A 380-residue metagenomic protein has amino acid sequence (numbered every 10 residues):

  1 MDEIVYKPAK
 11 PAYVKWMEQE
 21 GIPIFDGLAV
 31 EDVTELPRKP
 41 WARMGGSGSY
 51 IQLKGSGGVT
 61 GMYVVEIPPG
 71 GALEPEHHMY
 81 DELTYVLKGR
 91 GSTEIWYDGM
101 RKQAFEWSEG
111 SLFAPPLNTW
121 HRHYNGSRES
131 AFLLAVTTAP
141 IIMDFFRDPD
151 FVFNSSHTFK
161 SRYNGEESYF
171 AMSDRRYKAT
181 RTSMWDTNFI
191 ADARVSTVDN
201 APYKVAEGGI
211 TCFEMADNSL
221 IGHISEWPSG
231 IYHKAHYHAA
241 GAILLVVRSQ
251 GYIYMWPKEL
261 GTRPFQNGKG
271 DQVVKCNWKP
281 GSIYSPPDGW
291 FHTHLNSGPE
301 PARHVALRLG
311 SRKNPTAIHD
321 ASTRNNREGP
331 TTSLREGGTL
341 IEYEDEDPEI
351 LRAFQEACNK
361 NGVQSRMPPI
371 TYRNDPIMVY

Functional and structural regions predicted by a protein language model:
M1-E20, F25, A242-L244, M255-Y380: C-terminal functional regions that serve as terminal interaction/effector modules
M1-G58, D148-H223, Y343-Y380: A short, N-terminal "cap"/entry segment at the start of jelly-roll beta-barrel domains of the cupin/DSBH fold
R43-Y50, G61-H78, I221-A239, Y254-L260 (+1 more regions): Conserved short histidine dyad/triad with adjacent acidic residue
I51-K54, A72-H78, A104-F105, Y124-N125 (+5 more regions): Short histidine-centered beta-strand/loop micro-motifs that create catalytic or ligand/metal-coordination sites
P68-G70, F105-R128, V136-A139, K275-G298 (+1 more regions): Conserved metal-binding segment of the jelly-roll/cupin
A72, H77-E109, T119, L244-P280: A short beta-strand-loop-beta hairpin characteristic of the jelly-roll/cupin
L83-Y85, A114, R128-D148, I243-L245 (+2 more regions): A short hydrophobic beta-strand segment most commonly corresponding to one strand of the jelly-roll/cupin
M100-K102, R175, R181-A206, A216-L220 (+1 more regions): Double-stranded beta-helix
